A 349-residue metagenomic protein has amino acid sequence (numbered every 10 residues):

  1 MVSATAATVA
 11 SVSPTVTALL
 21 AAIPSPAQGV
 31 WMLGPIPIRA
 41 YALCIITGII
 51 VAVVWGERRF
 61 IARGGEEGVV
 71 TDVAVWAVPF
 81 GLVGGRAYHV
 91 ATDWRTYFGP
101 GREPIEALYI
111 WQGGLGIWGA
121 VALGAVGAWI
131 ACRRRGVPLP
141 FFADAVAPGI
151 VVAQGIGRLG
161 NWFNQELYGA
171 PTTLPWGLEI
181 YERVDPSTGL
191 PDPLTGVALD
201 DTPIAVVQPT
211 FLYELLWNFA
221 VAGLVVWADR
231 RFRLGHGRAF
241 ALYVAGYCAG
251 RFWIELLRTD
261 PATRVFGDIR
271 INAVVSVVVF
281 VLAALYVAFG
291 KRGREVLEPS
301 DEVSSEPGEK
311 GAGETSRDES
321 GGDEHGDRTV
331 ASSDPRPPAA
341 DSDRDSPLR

Functional and structural regions predicted by a protein language model:
M1-R349: A feature for loop-to-transmembrane-helix boundaries and adjacent hydrophobic helices in multi-pass integral membrane
